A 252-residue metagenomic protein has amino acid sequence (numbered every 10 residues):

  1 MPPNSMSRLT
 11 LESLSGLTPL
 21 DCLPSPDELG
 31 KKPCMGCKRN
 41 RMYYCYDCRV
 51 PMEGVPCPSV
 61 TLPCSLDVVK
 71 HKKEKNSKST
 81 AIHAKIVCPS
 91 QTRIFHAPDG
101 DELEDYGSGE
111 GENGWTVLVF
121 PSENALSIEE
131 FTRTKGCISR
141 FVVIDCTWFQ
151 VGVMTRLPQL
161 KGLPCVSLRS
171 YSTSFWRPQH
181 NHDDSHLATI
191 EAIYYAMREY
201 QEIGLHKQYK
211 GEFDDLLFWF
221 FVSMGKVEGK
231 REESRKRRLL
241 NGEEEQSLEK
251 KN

Functional and structural regions predicted by a protein language model:
M1-P24: A broadly conserved sequence feature marking short terminus-proximal activation segments in nucleic acid-centric
L17-P63: Cys/His-rich short segments
E28, M35, R39, H71-K78 (+3 more regions): Intrinsic disorder
R39, V50, P89-S90, Y195-E202: Generic secondary-structure signature for well-ordered alpha-helical cores
Y43-N113: Glycine-rich, flexible N-terminal cofactor/catalytic loop recognition
K72-E74, D99, E123-N124, L168-T173: Short, acidic/turn-prone active-site loops that include or flank metal/cofactor- and phosphate-binding residues
K85-L163: S-adenosyl-L-methionine/SAH cofactor-binding core of RNA-modifying enzymes
T134, S139-F141, C146-N252: C-terminal folded domains that constitute the principal catalytic or ligand-binding module of multi-domain proteins
